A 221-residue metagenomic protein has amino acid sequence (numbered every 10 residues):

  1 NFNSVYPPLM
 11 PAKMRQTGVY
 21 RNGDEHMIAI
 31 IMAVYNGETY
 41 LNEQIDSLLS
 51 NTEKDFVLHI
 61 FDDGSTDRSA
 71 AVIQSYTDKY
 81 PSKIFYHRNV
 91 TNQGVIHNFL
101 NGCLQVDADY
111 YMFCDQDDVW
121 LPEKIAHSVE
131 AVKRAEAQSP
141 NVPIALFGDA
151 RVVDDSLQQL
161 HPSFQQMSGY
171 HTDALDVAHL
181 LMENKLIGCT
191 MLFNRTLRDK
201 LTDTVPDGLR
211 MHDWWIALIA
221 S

Functional and structural regions predicted by a protein language model:
F2, V19-S221: Nucleotide-sugar donor-binding/catalytic module of glycosyltransferases that assemble extracellular/cell-envelope
F2-P8: Extreme N-terminal basic, low-complexity initiation segments that serve as generic localization/processing leaders
